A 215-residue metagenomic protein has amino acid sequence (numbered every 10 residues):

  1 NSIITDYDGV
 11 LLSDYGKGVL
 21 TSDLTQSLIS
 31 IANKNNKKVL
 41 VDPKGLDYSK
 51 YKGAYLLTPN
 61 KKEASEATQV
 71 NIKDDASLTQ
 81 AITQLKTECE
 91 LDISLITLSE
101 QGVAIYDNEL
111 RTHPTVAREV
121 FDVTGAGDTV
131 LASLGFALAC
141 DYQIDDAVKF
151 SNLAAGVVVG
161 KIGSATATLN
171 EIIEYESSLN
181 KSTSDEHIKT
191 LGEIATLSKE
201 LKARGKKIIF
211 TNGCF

Functional and structural regions predicted by a protein language model:
I3-D6, S13, S22-G53, S65 (+2 more regions): Conserved phosphate-binding/catalytic region of the ribokinase-like
D6-G9, K206-K207: A short alpha-helix capping/helix-coil boundary motif
V10-S13, N60: Residue-level signal for inorganic ion chemistry
D14-V19, C214: Conserved short loop/turn motifs at secondary-structure junctions
V39-V41, L57, I209-T211: Hydrophobic faces of well-ordered beta-strands that scaffold small-molecule active sites in alpha/beta enzyme cores
P43, K61, G213: A cross-domain feature marking catalytic cores of carbohydrate-active enzymes and several ubiquitous metabolic/repair
A54-K62: Non-cysteine beta-strand/loop elements that form the S-adenosyl-L-methionine
L201-F215: N-terminal catalytic cores of NTP/NDP-binding nucleotidyl/phosphoryl-transfer enzymes
